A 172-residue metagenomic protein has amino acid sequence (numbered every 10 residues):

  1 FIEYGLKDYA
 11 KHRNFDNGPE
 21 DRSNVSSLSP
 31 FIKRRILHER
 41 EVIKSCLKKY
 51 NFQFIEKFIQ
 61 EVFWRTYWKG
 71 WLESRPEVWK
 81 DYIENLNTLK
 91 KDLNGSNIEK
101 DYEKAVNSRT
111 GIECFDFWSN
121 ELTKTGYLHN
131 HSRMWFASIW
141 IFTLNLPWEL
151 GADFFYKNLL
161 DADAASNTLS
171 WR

Functional and structural regions predicted by a protein language model:
F1-R172: Residues lining hydrophobic/aromatic ligand-binding pockets adjacent to catalytic sites
